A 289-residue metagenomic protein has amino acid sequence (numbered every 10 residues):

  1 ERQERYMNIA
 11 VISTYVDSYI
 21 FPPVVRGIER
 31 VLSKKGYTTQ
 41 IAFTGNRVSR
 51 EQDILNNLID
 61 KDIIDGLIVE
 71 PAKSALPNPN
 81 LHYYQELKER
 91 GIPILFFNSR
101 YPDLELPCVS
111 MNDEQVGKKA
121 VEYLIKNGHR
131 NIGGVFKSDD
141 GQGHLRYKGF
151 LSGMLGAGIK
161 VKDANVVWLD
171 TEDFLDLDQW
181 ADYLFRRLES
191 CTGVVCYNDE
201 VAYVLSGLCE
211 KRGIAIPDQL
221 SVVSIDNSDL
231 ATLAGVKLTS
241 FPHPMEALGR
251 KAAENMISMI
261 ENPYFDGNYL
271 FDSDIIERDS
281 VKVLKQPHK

Functional and structural regions predicted by a protein language model:
Q3, Y123-I132: Glycine-rich phosphate/diphosphate-binding loops that line cofactor/substrate pockets in enzymes
E4-E122, Y183-R186: Alpha-helical recognition/docking segments in bacterial nutrient-uptake and carbohydrate-utilization systems
S13-P23, I41-R50, A72-A75, S99 (+6 more regions): Hinge/beta->alpha junction and helix N-cap segments in small-molecule ligand-binding domains
L32-K35, R90, L155-V161, L188-E189 (+1 more regions): Short helix-capping segments at alpha-helix termini
I64-D65, H129-N131, T192: Short acidic/polar active-site loop segments enriched in Thr and Asp
N131, V161-N165, I216-S221: Short acidic capping loops at alpha-helix termini that bridge into adjacent secondary structure
D178-K289: Flexible loop/turn connectors
